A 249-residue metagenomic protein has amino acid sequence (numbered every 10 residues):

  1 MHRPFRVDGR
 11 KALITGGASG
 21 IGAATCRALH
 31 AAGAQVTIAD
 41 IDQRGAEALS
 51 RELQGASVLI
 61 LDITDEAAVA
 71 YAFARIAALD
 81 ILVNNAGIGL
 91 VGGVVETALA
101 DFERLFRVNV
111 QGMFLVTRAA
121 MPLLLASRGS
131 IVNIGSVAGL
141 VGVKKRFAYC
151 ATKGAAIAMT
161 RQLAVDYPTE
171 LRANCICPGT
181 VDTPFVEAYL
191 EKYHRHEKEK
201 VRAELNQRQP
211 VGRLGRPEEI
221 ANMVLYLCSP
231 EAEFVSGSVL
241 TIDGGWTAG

Functional and structural regions predicted by a protein language model:
M1-P4, V141, L225, S236-G249: Short C-terminal tail/terminal secondary-structure segment of NAD(P)H-dependent dehydrogenase/reductase domains
V7-Q35: Canonical Rossmann dinucleotide-binding motif of NAD(H)/NADP(H)-dependent dehydrogenases/reductases, specifically
G93-V94, A98-E103, L205: Substrate-binding pocket helix/loop in short-chain dehydrogenase/reductase
T117, T152, T160: Active-site helix of classical SDR
P122, A164-T169, E233: Alpha-helical segment proximal to the catalytic Tyr-Lys
S136: Residue(s) in the substrate-gating loop at a strand-loop-helix junction that position the organic substrate next
C175, E197-E231, V235, G244: C-terminal helical subdomain
